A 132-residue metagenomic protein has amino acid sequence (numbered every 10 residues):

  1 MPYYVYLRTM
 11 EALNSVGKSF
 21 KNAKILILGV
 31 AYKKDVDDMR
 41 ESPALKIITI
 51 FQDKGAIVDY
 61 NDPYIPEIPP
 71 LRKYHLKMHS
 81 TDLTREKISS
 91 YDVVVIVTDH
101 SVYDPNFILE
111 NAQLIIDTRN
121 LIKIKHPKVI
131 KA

Functional and structural regions predicted by a protein language model:
M1-A132: Structural/interface elements that position substrates and couple domains in central-metabolism enzymes
